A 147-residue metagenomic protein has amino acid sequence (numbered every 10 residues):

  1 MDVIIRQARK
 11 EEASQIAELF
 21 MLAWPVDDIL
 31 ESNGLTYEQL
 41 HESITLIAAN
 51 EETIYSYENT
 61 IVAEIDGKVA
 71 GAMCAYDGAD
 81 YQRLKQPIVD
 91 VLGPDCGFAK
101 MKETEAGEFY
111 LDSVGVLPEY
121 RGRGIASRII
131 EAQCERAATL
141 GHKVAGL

Functional and structural regions predicted by a protein language model:
M1-E11, L22, E31: Conserved N-terminal entry element of GNAT/NAT acetyltransferase domains
A8, V114-V116: Hydrophobic adenine-recognition pocket in adenosine-nucleotide-binding enzymes
P25-A48, E58-N59, R83-K85, G93-P94: Conserved GNAT-fold acetyl-CoA-binding loop/helix
A49-V62, A79-R83, Y110: A short helix-loop-beta-strand connector motif used in the catalytic cores of GNAT acetyltransferases and, in some
K68-G71: Glycine-rich acetyl-CoA-binding "A-motif" of GNAT/NAT acetyltransferases
C74-S113: Conserved acyl-donor/pantetheine-binding loop and adjacent beta-alpha core of acyl/acetyltransferases and related
G107-F109, I130, A137-L147: Conserved GNAT acetyl-CoA-binding A-motif
Y120, G124-A132: Conserved acetyl-CoA pyrophosphate-binding loop and the N-cap/start of the following alpha-helix in GNAT-like
